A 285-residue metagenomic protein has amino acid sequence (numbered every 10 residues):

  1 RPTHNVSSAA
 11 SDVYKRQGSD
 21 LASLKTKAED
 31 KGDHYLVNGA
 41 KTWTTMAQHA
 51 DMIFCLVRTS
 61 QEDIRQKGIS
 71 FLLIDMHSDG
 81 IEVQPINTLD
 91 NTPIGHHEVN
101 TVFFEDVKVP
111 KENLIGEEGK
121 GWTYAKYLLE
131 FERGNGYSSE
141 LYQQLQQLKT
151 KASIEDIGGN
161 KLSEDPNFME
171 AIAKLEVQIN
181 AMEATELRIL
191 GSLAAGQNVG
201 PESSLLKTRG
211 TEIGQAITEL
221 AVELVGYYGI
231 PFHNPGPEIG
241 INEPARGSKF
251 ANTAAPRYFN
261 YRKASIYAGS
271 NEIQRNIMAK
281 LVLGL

Functional and structural regions predicted by a protein language model:
R1-A10, Y14: Single conserved hydrophobic/aromatic residue that forms the stacking wall/gate of nucleotide- or nucleobase-binding
G18-D20, Y35: Hydrophobic, small-residue-rich alpha-helical packing segments that form membrane-like cores
A22-L24, H49-D51, R65-G68, H77 (+4 more regions): A generic structural signal for well-ordered coil/turn residues at beta-strand boundaries that shape enzyme active-site
T26-E29: A structural signal for short hydrophobic beta-strand segments in well-ordered beta-sheet cores
N38-Q84: A short core secondary-structure module
V83-M182, A264, K280: Glycine-rich beta->alpha junctions and the first turn(s) of the following alpha-helix
G119-N135, Y228-L285: Glycine-rich phosphate/cofactor-binding loops in nucleotide/flavin-utilizing enzymes
G158, N180-P244: C-terminal helix-coil-helix/basic helical segment that borders enzyme active sites and/or dimer interfaces and provides
